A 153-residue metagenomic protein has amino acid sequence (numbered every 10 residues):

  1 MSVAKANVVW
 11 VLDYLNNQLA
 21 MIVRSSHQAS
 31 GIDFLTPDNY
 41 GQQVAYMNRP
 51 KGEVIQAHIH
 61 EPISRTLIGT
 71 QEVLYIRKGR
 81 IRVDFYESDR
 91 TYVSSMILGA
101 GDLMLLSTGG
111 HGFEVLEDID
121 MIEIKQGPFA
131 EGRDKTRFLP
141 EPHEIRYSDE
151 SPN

Functional and structural regions predicted by a protein language model:
M1-M47, E141, D149-N153: A short, N-terminal "cap"/entry segment at the start of jelly-roll beta-barrel domains of the cupin/DSBH fold
A29, M47-I68: Conserved short histidine dyad/triad with adjacent acidic residue
P50-K51, G69-D84: Glycine- and acidic-residue-biased ligand/ion/polar-headgroup-sensing regions
A57, V83-D84, M104-L106, H111-L116 (+1 more regions): Short beta-strand His + acidic residue motifs that chelate non-heme Fe in jelly-roll/DSBH and cupin folds
I63-S64, D89-T91, D120, P128-A130: Short, surface-exposed beta-strand-loop junctions and turns on beta-sheet-rich folds
E87-T108: Short acidic-glycine-tyrosine-enriched beta hairpin
G112-N153: Double-stranded beta-helix
